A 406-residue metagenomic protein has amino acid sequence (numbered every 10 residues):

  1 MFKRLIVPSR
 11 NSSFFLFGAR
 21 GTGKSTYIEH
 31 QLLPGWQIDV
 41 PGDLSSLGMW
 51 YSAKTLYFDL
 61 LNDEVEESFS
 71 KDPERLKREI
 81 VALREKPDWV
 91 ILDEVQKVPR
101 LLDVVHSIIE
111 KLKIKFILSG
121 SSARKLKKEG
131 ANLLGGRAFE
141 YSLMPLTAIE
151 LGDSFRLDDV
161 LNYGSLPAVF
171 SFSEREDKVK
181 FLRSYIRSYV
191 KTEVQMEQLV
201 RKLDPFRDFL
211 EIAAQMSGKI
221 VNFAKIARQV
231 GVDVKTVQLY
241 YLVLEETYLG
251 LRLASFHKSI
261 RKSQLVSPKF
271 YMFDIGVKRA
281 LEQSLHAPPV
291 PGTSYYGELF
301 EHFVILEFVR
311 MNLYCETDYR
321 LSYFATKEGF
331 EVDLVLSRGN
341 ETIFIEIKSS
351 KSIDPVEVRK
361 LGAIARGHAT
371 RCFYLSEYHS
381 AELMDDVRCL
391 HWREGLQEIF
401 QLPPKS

Functional and structural regions predicted by a protein language model:
M1-N11: Pre-Walker A adenine-sensing motif
L16: Hydrophobic anchor at the beta1->P-loop junction of P-loop NTPases
A19: P-loop (Walker A) phosphate-binding loop of NTP-binding proteins
K24-S25: Conserved lysine of the Walker
L56-E85: Short glycine-rich substrate-engagement loop in P-loop NTPases that contacts/grips substrate
I91, K115-S121: Structural recognition of the conserved hydrophobic beta-strand(s) that form the central parallel beta-sheet of P-loop
R124-F139, F155: Short regulatory helix/loop adjacent to the ATP-binding pocket of P-loop NTPases
K178-T342: Accessory nucleic acid-recognition modules appended to NTPase machines
